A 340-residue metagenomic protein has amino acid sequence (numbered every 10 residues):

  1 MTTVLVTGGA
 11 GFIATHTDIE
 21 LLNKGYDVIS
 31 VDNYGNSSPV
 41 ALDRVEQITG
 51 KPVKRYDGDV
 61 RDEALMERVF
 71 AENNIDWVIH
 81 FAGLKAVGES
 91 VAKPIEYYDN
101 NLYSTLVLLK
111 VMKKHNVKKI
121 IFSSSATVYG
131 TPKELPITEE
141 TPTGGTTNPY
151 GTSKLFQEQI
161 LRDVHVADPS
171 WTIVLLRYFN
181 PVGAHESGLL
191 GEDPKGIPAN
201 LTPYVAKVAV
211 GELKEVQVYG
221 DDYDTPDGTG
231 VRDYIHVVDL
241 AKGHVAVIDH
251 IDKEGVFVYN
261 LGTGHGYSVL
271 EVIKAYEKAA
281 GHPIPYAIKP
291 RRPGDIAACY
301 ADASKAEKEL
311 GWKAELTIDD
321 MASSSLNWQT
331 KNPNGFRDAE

Functional and structural regions predicted by a protein language model:
M1-A184: N-terminal Rossmann-like NAD(P)+-binding domain of SDR-like oxidoreductases, especially those catalyzing
N33, K113, E192-I197, G294 (+1 more regions): A general boundary/transition motif marking the beginning of the first structured unit of a protein
P39, S170-T172, N180-N200, G211-R232: Short, flexible, glycine-rich and Lys/Arg-enriched loop motifs at helix boundaries that contact anionic partners
A41, V87, K133, E139 (+7 more regions): Glycine-rich, flexible loop/turn motifs
R44, K93, G130-T131, E139 (+9 more regions): Generic structural "secondary-structure junction" signal
A92, K133-E134, E140-P142, L155 (+5 more regions): Short capping/connector residues at structural and topological boundaries
Y98, T147-L155, G191-A199, P203 (+1 more regions): Short-chain dehydrogenase/reductase
L201-E340: C-terminal substrate-binding subdomain of Rossmann-fold SDR/epimerase-dehydratase oxidoreductases
